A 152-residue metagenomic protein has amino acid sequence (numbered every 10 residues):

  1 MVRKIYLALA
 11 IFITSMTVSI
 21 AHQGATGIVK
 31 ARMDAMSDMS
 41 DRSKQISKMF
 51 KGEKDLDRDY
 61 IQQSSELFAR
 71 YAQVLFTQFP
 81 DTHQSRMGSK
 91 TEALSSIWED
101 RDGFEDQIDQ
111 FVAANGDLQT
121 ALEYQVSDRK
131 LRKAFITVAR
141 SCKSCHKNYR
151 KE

Functional and structural regions predicted by a protein language model:
M1-I5: Positively charged n-region of N-terminal signal peptides that target proteins for export
L7-A8, M36: General helical structural elements
A8-S15: Bacterial N-terminal signal peptides
M16-T17, A113: Residues in and immediately flanking transmembrane alpha helices
T17-Q23: Sec/Tat signal peptide C-region and signal peptidase I cleavage site
T26-E152: Sequence context surrounding c-type heme c attachment/ligation sites in exported
